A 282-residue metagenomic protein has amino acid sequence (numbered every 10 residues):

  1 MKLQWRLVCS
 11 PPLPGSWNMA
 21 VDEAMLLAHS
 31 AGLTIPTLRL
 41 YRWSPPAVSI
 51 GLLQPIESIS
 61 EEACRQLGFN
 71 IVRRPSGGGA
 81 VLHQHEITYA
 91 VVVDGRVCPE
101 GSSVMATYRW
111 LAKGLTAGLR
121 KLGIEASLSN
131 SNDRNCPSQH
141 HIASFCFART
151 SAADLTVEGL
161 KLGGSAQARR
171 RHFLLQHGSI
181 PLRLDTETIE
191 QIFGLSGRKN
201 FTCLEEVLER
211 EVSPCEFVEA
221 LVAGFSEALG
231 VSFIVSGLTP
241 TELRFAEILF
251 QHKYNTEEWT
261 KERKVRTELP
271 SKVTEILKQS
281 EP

Functional and structural regions predicted by a protein language model:
M1-Q66, N70-R74, I142, C146 (+3 more regions): Active-site loop/lid in soluble adenylation, ligation, and acyl-transfer enzymes
H29, H85, E158-K161: Active-site-proximal flexible loops/turns
W43-I56, I87-G95, K113-A117: Extended cationic-aromatic binding surfaces that line active-site or macromolecule-binding grooves and engage
W43-P45, Q66, L82-E86, T150 (+1 more regions): Short connector loops at helix/strand junctions that flank enzyme active sites, especially segments positioning acidic
I50, L67, S76-G77, E158 (+2 more regions): Short glycine-rich loop/turn motifs that provide flexible caps or phosphate-binding loops at active sites
L53, G79-A80, A166: Gly/Ser/Thr-rich beta-alpha loop segments that engage phosphate groups in nucleotides
I59-E100: A glycine-rich, hydrophobic loop/mini-helix early in the fold
G95, P99-F217, L221-G224, E257 (+2 more regions): Catalytic beta-strand/loop module used to bind and position nucleotide/cofactor moieties in cofactor-attachment
